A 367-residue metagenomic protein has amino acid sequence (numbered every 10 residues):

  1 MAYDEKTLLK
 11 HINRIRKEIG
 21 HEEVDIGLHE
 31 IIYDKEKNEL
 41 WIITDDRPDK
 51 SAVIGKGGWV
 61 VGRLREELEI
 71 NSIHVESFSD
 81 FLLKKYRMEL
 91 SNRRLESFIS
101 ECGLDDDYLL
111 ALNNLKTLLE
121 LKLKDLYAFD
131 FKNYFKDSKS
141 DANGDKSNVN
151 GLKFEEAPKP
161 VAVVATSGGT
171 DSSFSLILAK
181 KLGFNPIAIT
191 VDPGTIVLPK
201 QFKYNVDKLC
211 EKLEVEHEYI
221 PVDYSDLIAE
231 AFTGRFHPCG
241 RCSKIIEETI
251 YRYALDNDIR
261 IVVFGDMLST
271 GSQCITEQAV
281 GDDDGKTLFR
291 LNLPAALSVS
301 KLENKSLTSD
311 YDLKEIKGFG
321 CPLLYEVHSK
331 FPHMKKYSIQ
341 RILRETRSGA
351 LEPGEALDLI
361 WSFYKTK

Functional and structural regions predicted by a protein language model:
M1-H11: N-terminal presequence-like segments and adjacent domain-start helices
L9, I15-E18, E22, N71-S77: Beta-strand/loop-dominated core regions that host nucleotide or nucleotide-derived cofactor-binding catalytic loops
R14-I42: Short edge beta-strands and adjacent turn/loop segments
E36-W59, G234: A short interface-forming secondary-structure element
I43, G62, E67, H74 (+2 more regions): SAM-dependent transferase fold signal centered on methyltransferase-like domains, encompassing both Class I
R65-R87: A short amphipathic beta-strand at an alpha->beta junction
L83-V164, S173-K367: Nucleotide-activated chemistry modules centered on ATP-dependent adenylation/adenylyltransferase
T166-G168: Metallo-beta-lactamase
